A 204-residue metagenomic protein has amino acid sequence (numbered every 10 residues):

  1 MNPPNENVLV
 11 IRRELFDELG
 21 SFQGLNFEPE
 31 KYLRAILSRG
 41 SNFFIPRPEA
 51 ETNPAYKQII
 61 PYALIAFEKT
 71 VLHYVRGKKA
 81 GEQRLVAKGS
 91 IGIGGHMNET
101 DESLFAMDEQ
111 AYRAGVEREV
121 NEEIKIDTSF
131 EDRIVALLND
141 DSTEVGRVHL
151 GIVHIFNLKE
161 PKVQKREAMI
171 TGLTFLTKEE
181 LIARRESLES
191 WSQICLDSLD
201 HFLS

Functional and structural regions predicted by a protein language model:
M1-I170, L176-S204: N-terminal leader/linker segments that precede catalytic domains of diphosphate-processing enzymes
